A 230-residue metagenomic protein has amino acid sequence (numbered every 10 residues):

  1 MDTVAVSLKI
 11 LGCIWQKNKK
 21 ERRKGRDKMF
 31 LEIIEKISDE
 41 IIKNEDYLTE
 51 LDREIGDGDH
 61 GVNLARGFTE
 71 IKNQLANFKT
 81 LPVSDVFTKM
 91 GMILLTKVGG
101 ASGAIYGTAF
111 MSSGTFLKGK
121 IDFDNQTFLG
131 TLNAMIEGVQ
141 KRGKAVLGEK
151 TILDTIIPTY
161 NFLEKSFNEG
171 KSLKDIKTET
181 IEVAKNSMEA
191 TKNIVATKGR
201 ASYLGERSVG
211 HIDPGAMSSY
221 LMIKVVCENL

Functional and structural regions predicted by a protein language model:
D2-V6, E21: Acidic, Ala/Val/Gly-enriched low-complexity intrinsically disordered segments
T3, G25-L230: N-terminal loops that bind phosphate or other acidic moieties and the adjacent beta-alpha structural core
